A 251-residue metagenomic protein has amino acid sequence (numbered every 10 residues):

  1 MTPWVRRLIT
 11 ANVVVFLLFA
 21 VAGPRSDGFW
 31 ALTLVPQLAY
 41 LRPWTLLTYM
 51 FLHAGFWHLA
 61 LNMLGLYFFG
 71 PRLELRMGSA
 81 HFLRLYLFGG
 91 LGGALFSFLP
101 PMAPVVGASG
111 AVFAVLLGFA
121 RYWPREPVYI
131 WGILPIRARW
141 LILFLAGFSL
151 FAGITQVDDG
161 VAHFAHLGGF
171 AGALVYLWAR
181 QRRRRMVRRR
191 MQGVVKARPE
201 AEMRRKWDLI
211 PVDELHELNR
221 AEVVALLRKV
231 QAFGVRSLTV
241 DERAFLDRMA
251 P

Functional and structural regions predicted by a protein language model:
M1-L227, F233: A detector for small-residue-rich transmembrane helices and their helix-helix packing motifs
R220-P251: C-terminal tails and terminal domains of large nucleic-acid-associated and other macromolecular-machine proteins
